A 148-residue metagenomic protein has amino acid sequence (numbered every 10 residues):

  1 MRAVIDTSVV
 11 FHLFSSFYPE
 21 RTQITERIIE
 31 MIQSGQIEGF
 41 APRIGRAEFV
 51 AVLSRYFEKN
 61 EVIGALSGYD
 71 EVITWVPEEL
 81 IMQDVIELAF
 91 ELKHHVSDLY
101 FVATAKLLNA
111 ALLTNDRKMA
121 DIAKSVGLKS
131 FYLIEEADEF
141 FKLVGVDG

Functional and structural regions predicted by a protein language model:
M1-F40, S54-E61, A137-K142, D147-G148: Short, well-structured N-terminal submotif of metal-dependent ribonuclease cores
R2, V72, L107, A111 (+1 more regions): Acidic, PIN/NYN-like endoribonuclease modules and their adjacent C-terminal/linker elements
S8, R43, E79, D116-R117 (+1 more regions): Alpha-helix N-cap/helix-start capping motif
H12, A51, A120-D121: Alpha-helical elements of the RecA-like P-loop NTPase motor core of helicases
T22-E26, F40, I44-F90: Active-site-proximal, substrate-binding regions of enzyme catalytic domains and RNA-binding/basic surfaces
E26-I29, I63-L66, F101-V102, A120: Short amphipathic alpha-helical segments and helix-helix/interface helices
M31-I32, L88, L128: Hydrophobic helix-cap positions at the C-terminus of alpha-helices in RecA-like/P-loop ATPase nucleotide-binding cores
T74-K118, D147-G148: Active-site neighborhoods of divalent-metal-dependent phosphate/nucleic-acid chemistry enzymes
